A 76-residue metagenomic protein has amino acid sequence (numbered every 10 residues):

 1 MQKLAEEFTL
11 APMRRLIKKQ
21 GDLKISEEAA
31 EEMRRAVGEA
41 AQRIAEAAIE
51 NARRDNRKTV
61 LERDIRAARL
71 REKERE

Functional and structural regions predicted by a protein language model:
M1-E76: Terminal helix-to-tail segments of small alpha-helical proteins
